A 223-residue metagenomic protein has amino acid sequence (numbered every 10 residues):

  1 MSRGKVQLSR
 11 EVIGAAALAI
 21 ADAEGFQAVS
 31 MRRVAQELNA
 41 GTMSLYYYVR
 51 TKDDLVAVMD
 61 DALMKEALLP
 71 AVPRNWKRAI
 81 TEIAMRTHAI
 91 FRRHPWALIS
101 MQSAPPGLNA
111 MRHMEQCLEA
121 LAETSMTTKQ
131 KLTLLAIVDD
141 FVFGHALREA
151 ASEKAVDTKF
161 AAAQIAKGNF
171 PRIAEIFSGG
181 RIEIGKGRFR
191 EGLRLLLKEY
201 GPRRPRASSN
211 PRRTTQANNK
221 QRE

Functional and structural regions predicted by a protein language model:
M1-S9: Short, Lys/Arg-enriched anionic-surface-contact patches
V12, A16, I20-D54, V58: Helix-turn-helix
M59, A79, I83, W96-A97 (+4 more regions): Residue-level detector of well-ordered alpha-helical segments, enriched for hydrophobic/aromatic packing positions
M59, A84-T87, S100-M101, L135-V138 (+1 more regions): Short alpha-helical scaffolding segments that buttress acidic/His motifs in well-ordered protein cores
D61-E66: Short, basic, alpha-helical segments at the C-terminal edge of helix-turn-helix-like DNA-binding modules
L68-M111, T128: Hydrophobic alpha-helical connector segments
H113-Q164, Y200-R203: Hydrophobic alpha-helical bundle segments that form small-molecule/ligand-binding pockets
A151-E223: C-terminal peripheral helix-coil segments that are non-catalytic and often amphipathic
